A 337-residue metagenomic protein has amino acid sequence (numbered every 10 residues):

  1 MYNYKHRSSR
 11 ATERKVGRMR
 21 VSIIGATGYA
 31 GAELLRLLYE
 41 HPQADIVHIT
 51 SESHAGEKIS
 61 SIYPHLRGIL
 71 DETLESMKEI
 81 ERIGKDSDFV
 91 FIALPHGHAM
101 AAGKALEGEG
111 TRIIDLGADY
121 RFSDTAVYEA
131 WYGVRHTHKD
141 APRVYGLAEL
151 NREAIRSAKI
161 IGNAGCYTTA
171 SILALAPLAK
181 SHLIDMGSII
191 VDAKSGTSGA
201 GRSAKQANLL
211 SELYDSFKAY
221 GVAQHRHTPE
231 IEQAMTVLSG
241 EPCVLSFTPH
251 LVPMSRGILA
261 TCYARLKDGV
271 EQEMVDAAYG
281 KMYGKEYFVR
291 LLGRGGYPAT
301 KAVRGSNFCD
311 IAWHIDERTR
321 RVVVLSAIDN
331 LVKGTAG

Functional and structural regions predicted by a protein language model:
Y2-D215, Y220-V222, A302, H314-E317: N-terminal Rossmann-like NAD(P) cofactor-binding subdomain of oxidoreductases, focused on the glycine-rich
L35, I172-A176, T228-E232, D276 (+3 more regions): Predominant activation on well-ordered alpha-helical scaffold segments within soluble catalytic domains
Y39-Q43, K180-I184, H225, Q233-G240 (+4 more regions): Generic secondary-structure signature for well-ordered alpha-helical cores
I46, M186-V191, P242-S246, F288-G293: A short coil-to-beta-strand element that immediately follows conserved catalytic motifs
R143, C243, N307-C309: Short beta-strand or tight-loop elements that sit immediately N-terminal to catalytic metal-binding acidic residues
A170-S171, S198-R202, M254-I258, V270-Q272: Short acidic/glycine-rich loop or secondary-structure boundary segments that cap or lie
Q224-S255, L259-T261: Oxyanion-binding "anion nests"
A260-G337: C-terminal active-site/capping subdomain that shapes the small-molecule cofactor and substrate pocket of enzyme
